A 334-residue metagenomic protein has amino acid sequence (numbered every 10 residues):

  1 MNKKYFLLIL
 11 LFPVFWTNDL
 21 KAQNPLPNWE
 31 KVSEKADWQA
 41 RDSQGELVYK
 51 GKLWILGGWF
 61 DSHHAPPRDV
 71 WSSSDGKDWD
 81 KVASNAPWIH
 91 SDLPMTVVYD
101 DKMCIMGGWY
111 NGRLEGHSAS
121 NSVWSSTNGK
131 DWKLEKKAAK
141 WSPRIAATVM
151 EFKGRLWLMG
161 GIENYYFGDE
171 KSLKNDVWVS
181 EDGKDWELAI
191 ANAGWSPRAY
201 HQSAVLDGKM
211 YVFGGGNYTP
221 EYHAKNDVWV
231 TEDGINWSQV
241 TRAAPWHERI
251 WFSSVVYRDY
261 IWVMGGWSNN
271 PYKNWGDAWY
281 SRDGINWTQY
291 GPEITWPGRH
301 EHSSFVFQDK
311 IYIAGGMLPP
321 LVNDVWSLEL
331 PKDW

Functional and structural regions predicted by a protein language model:
M1-N2: N-terminal secretory signal peptides that target proteins for export/translocation
Y5-V14: Sec-dependent N-terminal signal peptides
P13-W16, T231: Intrinsically disordered, low-complexity Ser/Thr- and Pro-rich stretches
N18-A22: Sec/Tat signal peptide C-region and signal peptidase I cleavage site
Q23-W334: Kelch-like beta-propeller repeat domains
